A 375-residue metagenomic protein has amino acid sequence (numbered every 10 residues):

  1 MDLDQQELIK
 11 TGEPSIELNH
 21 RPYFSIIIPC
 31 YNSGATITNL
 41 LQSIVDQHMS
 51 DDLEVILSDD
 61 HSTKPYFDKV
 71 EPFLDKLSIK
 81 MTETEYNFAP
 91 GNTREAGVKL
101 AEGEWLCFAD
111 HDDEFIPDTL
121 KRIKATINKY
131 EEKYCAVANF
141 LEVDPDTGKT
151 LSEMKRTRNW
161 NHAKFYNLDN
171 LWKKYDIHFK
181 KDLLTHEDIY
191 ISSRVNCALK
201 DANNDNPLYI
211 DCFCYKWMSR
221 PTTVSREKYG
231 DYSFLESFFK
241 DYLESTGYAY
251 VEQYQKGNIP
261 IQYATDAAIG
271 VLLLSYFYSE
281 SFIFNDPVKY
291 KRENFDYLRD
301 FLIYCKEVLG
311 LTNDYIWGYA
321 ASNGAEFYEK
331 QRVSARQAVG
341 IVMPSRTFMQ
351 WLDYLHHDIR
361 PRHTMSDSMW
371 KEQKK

Functional and structural regions predicted by a protein language model:
M1-G12, S279-K375: Membrane-interface aromatic/basic loop that binds lipid-linked glycans or pyrophosphate carriers, typified by
E7-G12, S33-D46: Short, well-formed alpha-helical segments that are part of the catalytic scaffolds of diverse glycosyltransferases
D52-H61, K80-T84: Short beta-strand/loop segment that forms part of the nucleotide-sugar
D59-D68, Y86, D110: A conserved acidic beta->alpha catalytic loop
T84-A101: Glycine-rich, basic loop-to-helix element that forms the pyrophosphate-binding segment of sugar-nucleotide handling
L106: Short aromatic/hydrophobic "clamp" motif used to bind/position activated sugar donors
D118-T150: Conserved donor NDP-sugar-binding/catalytic core segment of glycosyltransferases
E153-F234: Conserved nucleotide-sugar donor-binding catalytic segment
